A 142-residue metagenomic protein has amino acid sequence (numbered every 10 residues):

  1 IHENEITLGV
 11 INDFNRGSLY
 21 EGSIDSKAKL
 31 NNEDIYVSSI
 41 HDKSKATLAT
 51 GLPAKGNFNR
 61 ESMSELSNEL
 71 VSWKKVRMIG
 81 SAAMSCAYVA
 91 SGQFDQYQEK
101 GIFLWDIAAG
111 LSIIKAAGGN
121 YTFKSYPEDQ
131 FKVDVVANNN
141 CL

Functional and structural regions predicted by a protein language model:
H2-C86, V133-L142: Acidic beta-strand-loop-alpha-helix segment within the catalytic core of divalent metal-dependent phosphate-processing
S64-V71, M84-L142: Oxyanion/phosphate-interacting regions
